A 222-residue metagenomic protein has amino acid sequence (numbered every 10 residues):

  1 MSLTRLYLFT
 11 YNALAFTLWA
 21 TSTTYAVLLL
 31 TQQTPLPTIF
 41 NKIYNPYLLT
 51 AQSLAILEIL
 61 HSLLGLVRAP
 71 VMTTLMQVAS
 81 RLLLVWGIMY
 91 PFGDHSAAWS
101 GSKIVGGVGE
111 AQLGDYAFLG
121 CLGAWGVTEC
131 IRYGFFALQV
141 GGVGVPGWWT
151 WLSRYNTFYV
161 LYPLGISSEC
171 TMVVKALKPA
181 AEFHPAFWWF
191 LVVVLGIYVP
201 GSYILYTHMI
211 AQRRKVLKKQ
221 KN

Functional and structural regions predicted by a protein language model:
S2-L28, P46-H61, G65-N222: Eukaryotic polytopic
V27-Y47: An N-terminal domain-cap segment
